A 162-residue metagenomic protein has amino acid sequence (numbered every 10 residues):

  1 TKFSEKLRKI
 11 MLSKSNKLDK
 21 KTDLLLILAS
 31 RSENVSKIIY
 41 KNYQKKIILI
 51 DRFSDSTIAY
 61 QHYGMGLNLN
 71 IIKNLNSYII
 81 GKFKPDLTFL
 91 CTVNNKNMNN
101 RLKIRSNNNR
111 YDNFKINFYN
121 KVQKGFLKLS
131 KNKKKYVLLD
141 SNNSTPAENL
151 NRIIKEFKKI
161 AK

Functional and structural regions predicted by a protein language model:
T1-I80: ATP-dependent small-molecule kinase phosphotransfer cores that center on conserved nucleotide phosphate-binding segments
K2, S30, F53, V93-N94 (+2 more regions): Short beta->alpha linker loops
R8, I39-Y40, S77, L90 (+3 more regions): Solvent-exposed, non-membrane alpha-helical residues enriched in polar/charged side chains
I10, A29, R52, C91-T92 (+2 more regions): Conserved catalytic core of Hanks-type protein kinase domains
L49, L87-F89, V137-L139: Hydrophobic/aromatic beta-strand patches that form the interior of the parallel beta-sheet core in alpha/beta enzyme
T57-K124: A glycine- and Lys/Arg-enriched "phosphate-lid" helix/loop adjacent to the NTP-binding pocket of small-molecule kinases
K96-K162: NTP-dependent small-molecule kinase module
